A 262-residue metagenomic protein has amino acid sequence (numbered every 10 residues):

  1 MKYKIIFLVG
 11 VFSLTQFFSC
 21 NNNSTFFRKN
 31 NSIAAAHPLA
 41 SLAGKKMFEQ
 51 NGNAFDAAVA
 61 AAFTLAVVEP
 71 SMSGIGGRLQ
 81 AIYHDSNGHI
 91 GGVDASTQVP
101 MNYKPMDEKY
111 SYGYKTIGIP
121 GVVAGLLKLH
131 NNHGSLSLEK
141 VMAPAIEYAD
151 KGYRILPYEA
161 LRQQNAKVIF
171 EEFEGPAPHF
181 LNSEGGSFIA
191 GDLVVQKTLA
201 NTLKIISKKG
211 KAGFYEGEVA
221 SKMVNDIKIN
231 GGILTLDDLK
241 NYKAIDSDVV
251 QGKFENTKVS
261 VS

Functional and structural regions predicted by a protein language model:
M1-F7: Bacterial N-terminal signal peptides that target proteins for export
F7-Q16: Bacterial N-terminal signal peptides
N21-L42, K46, Q50-K209, F214-E216 (+1 more regions): Noncatalytic scaffold domains of N-terminal-nucleophile
